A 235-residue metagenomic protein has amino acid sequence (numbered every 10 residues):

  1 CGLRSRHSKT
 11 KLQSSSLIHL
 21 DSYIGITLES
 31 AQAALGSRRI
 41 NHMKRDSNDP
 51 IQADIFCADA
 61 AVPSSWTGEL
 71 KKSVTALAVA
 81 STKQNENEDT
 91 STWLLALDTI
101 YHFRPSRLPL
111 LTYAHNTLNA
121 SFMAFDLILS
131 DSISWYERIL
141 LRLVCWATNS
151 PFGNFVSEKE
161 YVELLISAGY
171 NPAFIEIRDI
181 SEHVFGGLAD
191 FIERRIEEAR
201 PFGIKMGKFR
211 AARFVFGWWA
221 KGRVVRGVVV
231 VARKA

Functional and structural regions predicted by a protein language model:
C1-E69: Class I SAM-dependent methyltransferase SAM/SAH-binding core
V62-E88, P105: Short conserved loop adjoining the S-adenosyl-L-methionine
Q84-E86, L108-M123: A short glycine-rich, Lys/Arg-flanked "PGG" loop and its adjoining helix->strand segment in the class I
L95-A96: A conserved beta-strand element that flanks and buttresses the S-adenosyl-L-methionine
T99: Hydrophobic adenine-recognition pocket in adenosine-nucleotide-binding enzymes
I128-F152: Short, glycine-/aromatic-enriched active-site segment of Class I SAM-dependent methyltransferases
F152-P172: Short alpha-helix
E176-A235: Conserved Class I S-adenosyl-L-methionine
